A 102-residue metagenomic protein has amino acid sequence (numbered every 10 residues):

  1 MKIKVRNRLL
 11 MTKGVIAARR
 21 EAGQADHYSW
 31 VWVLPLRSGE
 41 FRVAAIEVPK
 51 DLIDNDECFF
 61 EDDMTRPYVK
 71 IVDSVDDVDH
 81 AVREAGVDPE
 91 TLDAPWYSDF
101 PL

Functional and structural regions predicted by a protein language model:
M1-N7, L52-L102: Mixed-charge, Lys/Arg-enriched low-complexity segments
M1-Y28: Negatively charged, low-complexity tracts enriched in Asp/Glu with abundant Ser/Thr
M11-T12, L36-S38, A94: Generic detector of low-complexity/intrinsically disordered segments and short hydrophobic N-terminal stretches
D26-V33, V82-R83: Short, charged low-complexity linear motifs
V31-F60: A short, structured beta-strand/loop element
